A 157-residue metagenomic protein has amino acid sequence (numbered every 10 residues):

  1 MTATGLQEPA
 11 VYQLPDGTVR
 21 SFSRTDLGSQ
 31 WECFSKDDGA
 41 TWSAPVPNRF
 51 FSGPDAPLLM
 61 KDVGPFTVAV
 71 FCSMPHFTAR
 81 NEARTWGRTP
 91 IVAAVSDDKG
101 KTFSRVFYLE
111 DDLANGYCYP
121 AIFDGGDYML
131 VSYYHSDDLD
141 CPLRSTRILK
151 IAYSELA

Functional and structural regions predicted by a protein language model:
M1-A157: Asp-box/BNR beta-propeller blade signature and adjacent active/binding-site loops in extracellular glycan-interacting
